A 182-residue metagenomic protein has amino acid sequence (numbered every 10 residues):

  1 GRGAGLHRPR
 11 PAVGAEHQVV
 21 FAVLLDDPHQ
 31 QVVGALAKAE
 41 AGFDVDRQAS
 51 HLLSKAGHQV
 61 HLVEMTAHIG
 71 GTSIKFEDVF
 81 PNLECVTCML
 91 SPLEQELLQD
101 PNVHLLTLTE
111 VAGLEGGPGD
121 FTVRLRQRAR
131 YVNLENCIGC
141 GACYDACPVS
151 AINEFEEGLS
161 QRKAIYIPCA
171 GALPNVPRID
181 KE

Functional and structural regions predicted by a protein language model:
R2, L6-P9, Q18-V19, L24-V32: Hydrophobic, low-acid, alpha-helix-prone terminal segments
V13, Q31-G34, A41-D46: Short, composition-biased linear "edge" segments at structural boundaries
K38-H61: N-terminal Rossmann-like FAD-binding beta1-loop-alpha1 element of flavoenzymes
A56-Q59, D100-N102, G119-D120: Short coil/turn connectors at secondary-structure junctions
H61, G139-A146: C-type cytochrome heme c attachment motif
T66-P92, L106-N136, P148-E182: Non-heme iron-sulfur electron-transfer modules
L93-L105: Helical element adjacent to the flavin cofactor pocket in flavoenzyme catalytic cores
